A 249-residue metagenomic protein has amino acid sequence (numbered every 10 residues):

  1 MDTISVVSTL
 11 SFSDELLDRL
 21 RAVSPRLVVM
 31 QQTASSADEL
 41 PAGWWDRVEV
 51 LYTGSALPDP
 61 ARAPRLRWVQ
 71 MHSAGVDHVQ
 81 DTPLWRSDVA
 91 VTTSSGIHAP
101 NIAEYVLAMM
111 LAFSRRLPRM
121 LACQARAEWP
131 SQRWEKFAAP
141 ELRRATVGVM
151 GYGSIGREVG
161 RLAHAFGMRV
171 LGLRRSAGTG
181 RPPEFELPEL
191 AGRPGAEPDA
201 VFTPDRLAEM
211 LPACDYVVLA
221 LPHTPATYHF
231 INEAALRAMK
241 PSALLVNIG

Functional and structural regions predicted by a protein language model:
M1-V50, T179-R181: N-terminal glycine-/charge-rich "phosphate-binding" loop or analogous flexible N-terminal tail
T3, D88, R143-T146, S242: Phosphate-coordination loops involved in phosphoryl transfer and adenosine-cofactor binding
T9, G54, H72, A220-H223 (+1 more regions): Short, well-ordered coil/turn residues at beta-beta hairpins and beta-strand->alpha-helix junctions within
S11-D14, S36, T53-P58, A74-V76 (+2 more regions): Short, polar loop motifs at secondary-structure junctions
R47-A125, A139-P140: Phosphate/diphosphate ligand-binding glycine-rich loop within oxidoreductases
L121-E158, E197: Glycine-rich NAD(P)-binding loop of Rossmann-like domains
L171: Conserved beta-strand positions in the Rossmann-like core of class I SAM-dependent methyltransferases
A177-G249: Rossmann-like adenosine-cofactor binding region
